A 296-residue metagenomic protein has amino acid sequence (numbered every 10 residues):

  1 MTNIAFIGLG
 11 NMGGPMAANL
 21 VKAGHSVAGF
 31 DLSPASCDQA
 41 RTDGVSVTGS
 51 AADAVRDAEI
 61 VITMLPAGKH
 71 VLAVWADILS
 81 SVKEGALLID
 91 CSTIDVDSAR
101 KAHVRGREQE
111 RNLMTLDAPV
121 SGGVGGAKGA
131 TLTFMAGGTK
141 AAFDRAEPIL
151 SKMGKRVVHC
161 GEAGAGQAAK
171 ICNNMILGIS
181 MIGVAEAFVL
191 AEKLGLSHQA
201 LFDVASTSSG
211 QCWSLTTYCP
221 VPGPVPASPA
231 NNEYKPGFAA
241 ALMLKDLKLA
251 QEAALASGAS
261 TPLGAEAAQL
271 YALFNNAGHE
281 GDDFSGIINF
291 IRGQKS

Functional and structural regions predicted by a protein language model:
M1-M64, S81, A86, C91-S92 (+2 more regions): NAD(P)+-binding Rossmann beta1-loop-alpha1 motif at the extreme N-terminus of oxidoreductases
I4, I94-N174: Rossmann-fold dinucleotide-binding core
E59, L65-A67, T93, V120 (+2 more regions): Short glycine-/small-residue-rich Rossmann-like dinucleotide-binding loops
T63-I78, S92-R100: Beta-loop-alpha module in the N-terminal Rossmann-like domain of NAD(P)-dependent dehydrogenases, especially those
G166-E266, L270-K295: Helical "substrate-binding/catalytic lid" subdomain of Rossmann-like NAD(P)-dependent dehydrogenases/reductases
